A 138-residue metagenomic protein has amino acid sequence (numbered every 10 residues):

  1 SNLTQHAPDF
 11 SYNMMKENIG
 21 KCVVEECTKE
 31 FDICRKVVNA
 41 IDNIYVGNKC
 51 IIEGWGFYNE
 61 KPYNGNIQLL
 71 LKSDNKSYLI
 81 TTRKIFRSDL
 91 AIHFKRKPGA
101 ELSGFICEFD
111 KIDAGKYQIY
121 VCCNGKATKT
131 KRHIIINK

Functional and structural regions predicted by a protein language model:
H6, F10-K138: Basic, ligand-binding patches in group-transfer machinery, especially extracytoplasmic/periplasmic segments
